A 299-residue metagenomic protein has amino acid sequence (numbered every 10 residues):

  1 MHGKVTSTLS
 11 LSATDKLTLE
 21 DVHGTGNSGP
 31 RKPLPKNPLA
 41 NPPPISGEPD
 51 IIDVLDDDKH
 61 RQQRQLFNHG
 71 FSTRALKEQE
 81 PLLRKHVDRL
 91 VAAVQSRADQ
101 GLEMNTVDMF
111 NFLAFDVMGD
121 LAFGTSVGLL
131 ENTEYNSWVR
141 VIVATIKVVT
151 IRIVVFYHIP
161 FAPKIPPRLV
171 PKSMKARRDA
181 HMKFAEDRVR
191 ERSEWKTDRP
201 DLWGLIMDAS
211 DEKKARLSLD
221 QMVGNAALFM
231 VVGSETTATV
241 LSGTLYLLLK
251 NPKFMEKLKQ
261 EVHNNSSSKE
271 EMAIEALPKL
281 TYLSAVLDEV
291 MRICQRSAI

Functional and structural regions predicted by a protein language model:
M1, E271-I299: Conserved cytochrome P450 K-helix E-x-x-R motif and the immediately C-terminal K′/meander segment
M1-Q79, F110, F115-D116, E134-A162: Cytochrome P450 substrate-recognition site 1
V5-L11, R74-K85, Q95-V117, G128-S137 (+2 more regions): Cytochrome P450
V22, L90-A93, L121, T145 (+9 more regions): Generic, well-ordered alpha-helical scaffold segments in large soluble proteins
D58-L66, E78, L82-R89, Y157 (+8 more regions): Generic alpha-helical secondary structure signal
A114, T236-E261: Cytochrome P450 catalytic-core helices
V139-E212: Cytochrome P450 catalytic core segment centered on helix I
